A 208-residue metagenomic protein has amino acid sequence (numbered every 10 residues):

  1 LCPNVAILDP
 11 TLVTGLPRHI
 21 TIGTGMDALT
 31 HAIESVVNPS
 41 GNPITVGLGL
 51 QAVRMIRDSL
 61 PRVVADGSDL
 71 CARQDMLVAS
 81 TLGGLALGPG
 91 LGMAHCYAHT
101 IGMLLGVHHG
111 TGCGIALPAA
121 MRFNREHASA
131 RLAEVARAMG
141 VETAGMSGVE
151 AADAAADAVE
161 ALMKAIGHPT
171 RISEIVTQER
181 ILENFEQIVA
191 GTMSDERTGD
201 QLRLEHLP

Functional and structural regions predicted by a protein language model:
L1-G41, R131-A138: A glycine/threonine-rich phosphate-anchoring loop and its flanking beta-alpha core in nucleotide/phosphate-binding
I7, G25, A32, M93 (+2 more regions): Alpha-helical architecture
G15-R18, A86, Q201: A generic structural signal for short coil/turn motifs at secondary-structure boundaries
I22-G25, R73, C113, F185: Short runs of predominantly hydrophobic/aromatic residues within well-ordered alpha helices that form helix-helix
S35-A158: Active-site segments that bind and position negatively charged phosphate/pyrophosphate groups
L132, A136-P208: C-terminal charged capping/lid subdomain of soluble metabolic enzymes
